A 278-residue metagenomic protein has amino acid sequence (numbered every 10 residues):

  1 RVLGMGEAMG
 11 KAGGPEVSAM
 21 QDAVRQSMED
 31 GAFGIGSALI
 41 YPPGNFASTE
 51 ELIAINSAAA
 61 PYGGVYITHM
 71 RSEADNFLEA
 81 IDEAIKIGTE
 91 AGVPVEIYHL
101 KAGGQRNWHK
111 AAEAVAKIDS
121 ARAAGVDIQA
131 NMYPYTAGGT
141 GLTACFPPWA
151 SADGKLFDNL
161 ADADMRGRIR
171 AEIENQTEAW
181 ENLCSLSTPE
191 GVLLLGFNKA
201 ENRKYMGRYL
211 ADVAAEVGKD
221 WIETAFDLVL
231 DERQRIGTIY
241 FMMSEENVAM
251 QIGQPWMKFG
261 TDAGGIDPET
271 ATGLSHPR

Functional and structural regions predicted by a protein language model:
R1-G14, M20-Y41, N56, K86-T89 (+2 more regions): Active-site neighborhoods of metal-dependent hydrolases
V17, Q26, A32-E83: Divalent metal-binding pocket/active-site signature
